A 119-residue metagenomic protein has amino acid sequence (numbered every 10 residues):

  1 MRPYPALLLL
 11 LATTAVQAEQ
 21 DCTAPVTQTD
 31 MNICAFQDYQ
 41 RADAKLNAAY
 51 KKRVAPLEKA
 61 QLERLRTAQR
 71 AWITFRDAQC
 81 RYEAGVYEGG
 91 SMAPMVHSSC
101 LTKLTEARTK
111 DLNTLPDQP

Functional and structural regions predicted by a protein language model:
M1-L9: Sec-dependent signal peptide recognition, specifically the positively charged N-region followed immediately by
L10-L11, A60: Membrane-interface helix-loop junctions in multi-pass transporters/channels
L11-Q17: N-terminal signal peptide c-region/cleavage motif recognized by signal peptidases
Q17-P119: N-terminal alpha-helical modules
